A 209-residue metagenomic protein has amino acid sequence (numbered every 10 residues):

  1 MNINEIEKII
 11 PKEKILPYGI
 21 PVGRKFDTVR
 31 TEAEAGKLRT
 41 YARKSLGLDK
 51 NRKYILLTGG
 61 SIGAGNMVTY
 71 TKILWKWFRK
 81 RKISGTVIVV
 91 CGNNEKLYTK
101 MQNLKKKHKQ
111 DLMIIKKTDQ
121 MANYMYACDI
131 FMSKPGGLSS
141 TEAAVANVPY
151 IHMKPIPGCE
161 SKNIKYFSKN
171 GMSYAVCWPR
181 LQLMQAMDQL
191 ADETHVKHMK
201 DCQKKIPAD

Functional and structural regions predicted by a protein language model:
M1, I20-G23, K117-D119, G137 (+2 more regions): Short, acidic/turn-prone active-site loops that include or flank metal/cofactor- and phosphate-binding residues
M1-S61, E95: A nucleotide-sugar donor-handling region in carbohydrate enzymes
N2-I6, Y98-M101, S139, G158-I164: Short, glycine/polar-rich helix-capping loops at beta-to-alpha or helix-loop-helix junctions that flank or form
I15, D111-M113, S173: Short, conserved active-site loop motifs that form the nucleotide-linked donor/cofactor pocket
R30-T40, Y174, R180, M187-I206: Conserved donor-nucleotide binding/catalytic region of nucleotide-linked donor-dependent transferases
L38-Y41, L48-A127: Donor-nucleotide binding loops and adjacent catalytic segments primarily of GT-B fold Leloir glycosyltransferases
N94, P157-M187: Change "using UDP/GDP/dTDP sugars" to "using nucleotide sugars
Q120-K162: A donor-sugar binding/catalytic signature common to diverse glycosyltransferases and related nucleotide-sugar
